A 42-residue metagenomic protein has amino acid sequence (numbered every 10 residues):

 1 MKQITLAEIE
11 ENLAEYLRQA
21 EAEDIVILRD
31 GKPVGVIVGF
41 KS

Functional and structural regions predicted by a protein language model:
M1-Q3, V34: Non-catalytic interaction/Regulatory regions outside core domains
I4-E21: The conserved cystathionine-beta-synthase
I25-S42: Short, charge-rich, low-complexity interaction segments located in flexible loops at or near secondary-structure
